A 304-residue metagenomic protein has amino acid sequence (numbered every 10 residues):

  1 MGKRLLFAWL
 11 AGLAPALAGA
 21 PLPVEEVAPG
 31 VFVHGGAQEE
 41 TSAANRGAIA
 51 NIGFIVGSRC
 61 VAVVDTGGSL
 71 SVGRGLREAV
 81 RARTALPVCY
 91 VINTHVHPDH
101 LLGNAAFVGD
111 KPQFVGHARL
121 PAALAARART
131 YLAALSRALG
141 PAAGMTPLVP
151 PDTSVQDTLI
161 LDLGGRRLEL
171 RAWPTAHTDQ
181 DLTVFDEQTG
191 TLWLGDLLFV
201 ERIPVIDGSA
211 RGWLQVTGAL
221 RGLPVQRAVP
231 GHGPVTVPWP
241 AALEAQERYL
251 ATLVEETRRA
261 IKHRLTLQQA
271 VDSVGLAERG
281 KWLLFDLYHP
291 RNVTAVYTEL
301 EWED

Functional and structural regions predicted by a protein language model:
F7-G19: Hydrophobic h-region of N-terminal signal peptides that target proteins for export in Gram-negative bacteria
P21-V27, A122-W173, T178, E187-Q188 (+2 more regions): Metallo-beta-lactamase
P29-A79, L182-L194: Conserved beta-strand hairpin/beta-sheet module of binuclear metal-dependent hydrolase folds, prominently
G30, I55, D65, V80 (+10 more regions): Divalent metal-coordination and catalytic microenvironments
V64-T66, C89-V96, V115-A118, W173 (+2 more regions): Active-site neighborhood of phospho(di)ester-bond hydrolases with catalytic His/Asp-centered motifs
R74, E78-S154, T158-I160: Active-site HxH/HxHxD metal-binding segment of metal-dependent hydrolases
L214-L265: Divalent-metal (often Zn2+) His-rich catalytic cores of metallo-beta-lactamase-fold enzymes
K262-D304: C-terminal regulatory/interaction regions
